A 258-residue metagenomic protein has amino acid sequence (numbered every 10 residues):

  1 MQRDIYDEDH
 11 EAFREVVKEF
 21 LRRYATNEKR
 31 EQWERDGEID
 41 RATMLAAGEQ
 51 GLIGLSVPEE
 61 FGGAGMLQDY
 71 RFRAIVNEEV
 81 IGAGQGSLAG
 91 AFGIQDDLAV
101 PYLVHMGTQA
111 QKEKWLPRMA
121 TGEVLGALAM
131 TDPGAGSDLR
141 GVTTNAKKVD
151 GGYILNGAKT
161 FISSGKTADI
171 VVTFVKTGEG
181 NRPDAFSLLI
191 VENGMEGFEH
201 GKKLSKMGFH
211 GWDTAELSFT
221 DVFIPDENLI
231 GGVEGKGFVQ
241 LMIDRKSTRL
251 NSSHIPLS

Functional and structural regions predicted by a protein language model:
M1-G93, A110-K114, R118-T121, L125: Amphipathic, small/basic residue-rich leader segments at the start of a protein or domain
Q2-Y6, F198-R249: Glycine-rich beta->alpha junctions and the first turn(s) of the following alpha-helix
L88-A110, G136: N-terminal glycine-rich flavin-associated loop
A135-D138, Y153: Hydrophobic, small-residue-rich alpha-helical packing segments that form membrane-like cores
T144-K147: A structural signal for short hydrophobic beta-strand segments in well-ordered beta-sheet cores
G152, N156-H200: A short core secondary-structure module
L250-S258: Single conserved hydrophobic/aromatic residue that forms the stacking wall/gate of nucleotide- or nucleobase-binding
